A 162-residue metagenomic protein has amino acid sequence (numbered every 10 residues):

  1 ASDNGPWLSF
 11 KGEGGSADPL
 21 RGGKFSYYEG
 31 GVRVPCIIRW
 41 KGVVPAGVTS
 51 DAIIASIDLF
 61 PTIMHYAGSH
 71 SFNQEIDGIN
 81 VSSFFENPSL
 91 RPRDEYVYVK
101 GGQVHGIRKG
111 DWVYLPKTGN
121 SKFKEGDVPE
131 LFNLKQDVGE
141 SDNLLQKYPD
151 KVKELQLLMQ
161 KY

Functional and structural regions predicted by a protein language model:
D3: Active-site glycine-centered loops adjacent to acidic/histidine catalytic or metal-binding residues that shape
P6-E29, V44-V48, A52, I57-L134 (+1 more regions): C-terminal cap/loop subdomain of S1 sulfatases and analogous C-terminal strand-loop tails that border
R33-V34: Catalytic cores of eukaryotic secretory-pathway lumenal/extracellular enzymes that build and remodel glycoconjugates
I37-R39: Short beta-strand-to-turn element immediately C-terminal to the catalytic PLP-Schiff-base lysine in fold type I
D137: Intrinsically disordered, low-complexity polar regions and short flexible loop motifs
D142-D150: Active-site-proximal N-terminal segment of extracellular/periplasmic enzymes that hydrolyze or transfer
K151-L155: Short amphipathic alpha-helical coupling segments at ligand-binding clamshell hinges and other catalytic/signaling
Q156-Y162: Charge-dense polyanion-binding interfaces
